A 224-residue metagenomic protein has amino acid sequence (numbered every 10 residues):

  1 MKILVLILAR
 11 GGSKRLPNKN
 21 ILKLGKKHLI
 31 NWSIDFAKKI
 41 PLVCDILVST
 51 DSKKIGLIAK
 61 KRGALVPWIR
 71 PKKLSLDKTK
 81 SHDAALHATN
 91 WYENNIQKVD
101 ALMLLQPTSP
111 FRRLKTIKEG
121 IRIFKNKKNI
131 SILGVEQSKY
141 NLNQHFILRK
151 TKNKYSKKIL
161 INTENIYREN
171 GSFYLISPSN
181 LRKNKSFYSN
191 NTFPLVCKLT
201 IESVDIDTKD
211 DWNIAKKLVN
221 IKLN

Functional and structural regions predicted by a protein language model:
K2-S49: N-terminal glycine-rich phosphate-binding loop and ensuing alpha1 helix
I3, C44, L65, D100 (+1 more regions): Conserved acidic residues
V48-T50, L175, I206: Short beta-strand scaffold positions
S49, I69-R70, L105, G134-V135: Generic beta-sheet signal
K53-M103, R112-K115, E119: Short phosphate-binding loop-to-helix
D83, A101, S109-T200: Conserved core of the sugar-phosphate nucleotidyltransferase
K183, V196, I201-N224: Hydrophobic helical membrane-anchoring modules
